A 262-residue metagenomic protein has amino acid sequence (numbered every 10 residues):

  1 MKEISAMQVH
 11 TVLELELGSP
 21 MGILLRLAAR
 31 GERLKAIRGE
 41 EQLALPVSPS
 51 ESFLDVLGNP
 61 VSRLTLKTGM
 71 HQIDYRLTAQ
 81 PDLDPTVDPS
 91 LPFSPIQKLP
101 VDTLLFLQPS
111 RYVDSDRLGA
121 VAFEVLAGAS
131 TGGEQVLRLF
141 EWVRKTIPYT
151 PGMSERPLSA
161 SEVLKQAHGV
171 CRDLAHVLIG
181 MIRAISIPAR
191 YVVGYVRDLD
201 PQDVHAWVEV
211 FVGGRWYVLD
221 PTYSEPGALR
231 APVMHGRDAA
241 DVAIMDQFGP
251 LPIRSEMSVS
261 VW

Functional and structural regions predicted by a protein language model:
M1-P85: Intrinsically disordered, low-complexity N-terminal segments that are enriched in acidic
L17, I73, T78-L83, P89 (+4 more regions): Secondary-structure boundary elements
L25, L66, Y149-P151, K165-Q166 (+3 more regions): Generic structural "secondary-structure junction" signal
L25, T86-L91, D220: Short, charged, solvent-exposed linker or helix-capping segments at domain edges/interfaces that act as flexible hinges
R26-A36, F93-Q97, E162-H168, R172-A175 (+1 more regions): Short low-complexity stretches enriched in small and charged residues
V47-E51, Q97-K98, P226-H235: Short, surface-exposed linear segments at secondary-structure transitions and domain or protein termini
N59, L158-S159, G214, A228: Residue-level signal for pocket-adjacent positions within structured domains
E141, D173-L251, S255: Hydrophobic/aromatic-rich core segments of domains that either
